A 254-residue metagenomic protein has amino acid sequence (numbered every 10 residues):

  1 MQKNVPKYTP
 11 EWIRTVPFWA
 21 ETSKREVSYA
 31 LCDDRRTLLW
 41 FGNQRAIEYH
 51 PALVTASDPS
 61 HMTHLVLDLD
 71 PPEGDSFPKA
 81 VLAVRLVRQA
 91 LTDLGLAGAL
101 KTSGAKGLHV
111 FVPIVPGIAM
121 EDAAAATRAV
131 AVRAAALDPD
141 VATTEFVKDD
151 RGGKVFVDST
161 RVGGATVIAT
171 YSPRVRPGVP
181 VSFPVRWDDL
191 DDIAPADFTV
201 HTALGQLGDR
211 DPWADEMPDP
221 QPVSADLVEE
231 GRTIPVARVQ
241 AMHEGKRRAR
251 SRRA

Functional and structural regions predicted by a protein language model:
M1-T63: Active-site loop/lid in soluble adenylation, ligation, and acyl-transfer enzymes
V5, D33-R35, L53, P71-E73 (+2 more regions): Short, flexible loop/turn elements at secondary-structure junctions
K24-V27, Q44-H64, P71-F77, L86 (+1 more regions): C-terminal accessory nucleic-acid interaction domains of nucleic acid-metabolism proteins
A83: Calcium-regulated, polybasic anionic-phospholipid
R88-T102: Active-site palm subdomain of RNA-directed nucleic acid polymerases
G98-G104, E145-D149: Short beta-strand
T102-V112: Short, conserved phosphate-binding/catalytic loop or strand-edge motifs used in phosphoryl-/nucleotidyl-transfer
F111-A123: Catalytic palm subdomain of template-directed nucleic-acid polymerases, centered on the conserved carboxylate motif
